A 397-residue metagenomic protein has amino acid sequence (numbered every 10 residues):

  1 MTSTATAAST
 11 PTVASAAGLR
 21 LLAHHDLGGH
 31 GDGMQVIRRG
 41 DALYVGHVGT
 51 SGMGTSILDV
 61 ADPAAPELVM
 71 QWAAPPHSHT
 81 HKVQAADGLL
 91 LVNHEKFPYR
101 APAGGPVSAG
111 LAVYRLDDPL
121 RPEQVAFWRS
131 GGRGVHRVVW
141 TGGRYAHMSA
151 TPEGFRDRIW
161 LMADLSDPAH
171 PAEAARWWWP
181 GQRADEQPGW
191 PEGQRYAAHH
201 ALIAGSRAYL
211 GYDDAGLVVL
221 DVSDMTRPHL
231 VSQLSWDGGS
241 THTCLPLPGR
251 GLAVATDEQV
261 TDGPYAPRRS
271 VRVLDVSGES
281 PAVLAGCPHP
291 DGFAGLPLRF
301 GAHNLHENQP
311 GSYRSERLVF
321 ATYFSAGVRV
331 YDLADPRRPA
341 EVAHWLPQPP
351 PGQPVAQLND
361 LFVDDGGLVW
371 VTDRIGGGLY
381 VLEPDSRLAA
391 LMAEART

Functional and structural regions predicted by a protein language model:
M1-T397: Feature marking well-ordered beta-strand scaffolds used for ligand recognition
